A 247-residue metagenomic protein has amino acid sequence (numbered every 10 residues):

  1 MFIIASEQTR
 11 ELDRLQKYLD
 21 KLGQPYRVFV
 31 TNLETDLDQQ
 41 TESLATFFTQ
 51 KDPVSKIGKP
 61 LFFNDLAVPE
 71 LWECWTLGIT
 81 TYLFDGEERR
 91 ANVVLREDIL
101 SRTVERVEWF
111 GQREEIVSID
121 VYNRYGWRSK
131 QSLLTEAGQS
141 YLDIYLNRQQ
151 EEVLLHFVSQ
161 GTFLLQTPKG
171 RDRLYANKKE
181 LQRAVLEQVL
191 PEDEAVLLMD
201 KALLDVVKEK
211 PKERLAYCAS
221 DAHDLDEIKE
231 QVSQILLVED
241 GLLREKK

Functional and structural regions predicted by a protein language model:
M1-A67, R148-K247: Long terminal segments
E70-L181: Repetitive, compositionally biased segments used for assembly/scaffolding
